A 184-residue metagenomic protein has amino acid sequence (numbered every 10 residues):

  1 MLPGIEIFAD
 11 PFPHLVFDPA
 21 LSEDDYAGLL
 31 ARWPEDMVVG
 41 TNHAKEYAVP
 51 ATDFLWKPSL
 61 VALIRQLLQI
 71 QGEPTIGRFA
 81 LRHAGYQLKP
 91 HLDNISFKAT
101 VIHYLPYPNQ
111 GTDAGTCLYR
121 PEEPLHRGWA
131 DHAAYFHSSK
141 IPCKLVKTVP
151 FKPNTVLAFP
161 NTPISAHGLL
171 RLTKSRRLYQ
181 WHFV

Functional and structural regions predicted by a protein language model:
M1-I70: Non-heme Fe(II)/2-oxoglutarate
I70-V184: Catalytic core of non-heme Fe(II) oxygenases with the double-stranded beta-helix
